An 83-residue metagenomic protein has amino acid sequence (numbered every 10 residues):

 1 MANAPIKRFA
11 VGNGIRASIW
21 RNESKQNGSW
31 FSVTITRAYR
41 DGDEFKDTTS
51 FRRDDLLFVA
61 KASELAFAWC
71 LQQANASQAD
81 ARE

Functional and structural regions predicted by a protein language model:
M1-E83: Single-stranded nucleic acid-binding surfaces, predominantly the OB-fold ssDNA-binding core
